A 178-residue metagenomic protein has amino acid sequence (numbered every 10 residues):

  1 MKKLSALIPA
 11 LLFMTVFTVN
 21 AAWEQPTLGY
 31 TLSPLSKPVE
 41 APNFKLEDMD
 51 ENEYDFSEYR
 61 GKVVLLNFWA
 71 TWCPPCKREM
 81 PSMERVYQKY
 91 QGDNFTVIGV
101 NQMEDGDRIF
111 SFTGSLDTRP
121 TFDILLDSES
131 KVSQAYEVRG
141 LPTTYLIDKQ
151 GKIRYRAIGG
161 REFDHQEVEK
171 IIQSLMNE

Functional and structural regions predicted by a protein language model:
M1-I8: Bacterial N-terminal signal peptides that target proteins for export
I8-V16: Bacterial N-terminal signal peptides
V19-N43: N-proximal helix/coil linker or "cap" segments that precede and/or mark the start of modular domains
P38, N43-V64: A short beta-strand-turn-helix
R60, F68-R85: Conserved redox-active cysteine motifs that mediate thiol-disulfide chemistry, especially di-cysteine Cys-X(1-2)-Cys
I98, F110-Q150: Short, internal strand/loop/helix patches that form the active-site neighborhood or redox-interaction surface
L146-E178: Thiol-/selenol-based redox modules, centered on thioredoxin-like and closely related oxidoreductase domains
